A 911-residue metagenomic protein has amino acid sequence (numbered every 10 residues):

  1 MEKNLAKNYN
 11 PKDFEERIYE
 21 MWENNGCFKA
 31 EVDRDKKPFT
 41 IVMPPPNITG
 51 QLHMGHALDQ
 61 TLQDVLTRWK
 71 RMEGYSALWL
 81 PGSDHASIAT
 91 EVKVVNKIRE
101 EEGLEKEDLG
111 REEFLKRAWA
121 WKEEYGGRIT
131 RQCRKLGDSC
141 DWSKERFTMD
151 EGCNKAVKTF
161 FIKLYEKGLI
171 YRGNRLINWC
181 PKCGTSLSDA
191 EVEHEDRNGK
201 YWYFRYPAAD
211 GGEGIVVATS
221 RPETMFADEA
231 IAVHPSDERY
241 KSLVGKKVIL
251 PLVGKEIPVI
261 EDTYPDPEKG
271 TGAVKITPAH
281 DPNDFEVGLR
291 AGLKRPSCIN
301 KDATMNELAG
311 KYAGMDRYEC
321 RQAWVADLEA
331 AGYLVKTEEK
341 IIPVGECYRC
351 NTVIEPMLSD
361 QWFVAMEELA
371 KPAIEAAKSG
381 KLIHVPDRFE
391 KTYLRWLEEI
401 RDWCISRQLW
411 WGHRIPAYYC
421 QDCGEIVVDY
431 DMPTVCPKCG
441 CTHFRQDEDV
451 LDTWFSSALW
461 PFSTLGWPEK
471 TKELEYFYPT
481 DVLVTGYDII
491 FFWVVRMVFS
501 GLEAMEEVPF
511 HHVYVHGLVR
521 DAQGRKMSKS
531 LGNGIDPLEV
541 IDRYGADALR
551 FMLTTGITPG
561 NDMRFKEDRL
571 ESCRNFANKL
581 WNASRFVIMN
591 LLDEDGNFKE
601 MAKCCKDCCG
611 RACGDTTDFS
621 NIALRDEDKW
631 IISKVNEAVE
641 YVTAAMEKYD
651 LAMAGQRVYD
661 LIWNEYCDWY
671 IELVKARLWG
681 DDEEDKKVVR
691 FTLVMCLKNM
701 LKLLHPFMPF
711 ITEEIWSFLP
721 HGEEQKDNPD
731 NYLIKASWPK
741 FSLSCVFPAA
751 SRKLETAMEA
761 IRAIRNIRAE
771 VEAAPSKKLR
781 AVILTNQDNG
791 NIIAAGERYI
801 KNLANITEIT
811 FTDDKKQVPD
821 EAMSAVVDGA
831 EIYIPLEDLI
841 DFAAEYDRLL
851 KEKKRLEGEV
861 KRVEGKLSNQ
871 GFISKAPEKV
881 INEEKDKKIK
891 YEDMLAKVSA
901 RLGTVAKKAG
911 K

Functional and structural regions predicted by a protein language model:
E2-S236, T277-R290, K294-A309, Y333-A373 (+8 more regions): N-terminal, positively charged nucleic-acid-binding surface of large information/translation enzymes
A6, N10, F14, M54-L58 (+30 more regions): Catalytic cores of large soluble enzymes that bind and process phosphate-bearing ligands
D35-M43, V65, E101-E105, T130-G137 (+9 more regions): Active-site-adjacent bridging/hinge elements
G55-T67, S83-D84, C153-A156, G214-E329 (+8 more regions): Structured ligand/cofactor/substrate-binding pocket environments in proteins
E100-K116, I383-H384, L538, P559-E571: Short, polar/flexible loop-turn hinges at active-site or ligand-entry regions and domain interfaces
C183, V253, C350, Q421-C423 (+1 more regions): Short Cys/His-rich metal-coordination motifs, predominantly Zn2+-binding knuckles/fingers
W202-A209, K246-P251, G345-R349, Y418 (+1 more regions): Short acidic-hydrophobic surface loop/beta-edge motif
Y203, R395-F455, L459, E503-A546 (+2 more regions): Feature 926 captures the class I aminoacyl-tRNA synthetase adenylation module centered on the KMSKS loop
